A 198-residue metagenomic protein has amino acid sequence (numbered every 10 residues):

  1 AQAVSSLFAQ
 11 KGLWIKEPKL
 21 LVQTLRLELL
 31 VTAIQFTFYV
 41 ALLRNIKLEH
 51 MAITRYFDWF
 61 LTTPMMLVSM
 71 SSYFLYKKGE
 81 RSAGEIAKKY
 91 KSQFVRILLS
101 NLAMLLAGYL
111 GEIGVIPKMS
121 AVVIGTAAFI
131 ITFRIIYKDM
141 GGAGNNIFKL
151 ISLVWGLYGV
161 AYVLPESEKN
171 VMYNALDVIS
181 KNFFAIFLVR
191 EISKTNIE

Functional and structural regions predicted by a protein language model:
A1-D58, T63-E198: Polytopic alpha-helical membrane-helix bundles and their juxtamembrane interface segments in multi-pass membrane
